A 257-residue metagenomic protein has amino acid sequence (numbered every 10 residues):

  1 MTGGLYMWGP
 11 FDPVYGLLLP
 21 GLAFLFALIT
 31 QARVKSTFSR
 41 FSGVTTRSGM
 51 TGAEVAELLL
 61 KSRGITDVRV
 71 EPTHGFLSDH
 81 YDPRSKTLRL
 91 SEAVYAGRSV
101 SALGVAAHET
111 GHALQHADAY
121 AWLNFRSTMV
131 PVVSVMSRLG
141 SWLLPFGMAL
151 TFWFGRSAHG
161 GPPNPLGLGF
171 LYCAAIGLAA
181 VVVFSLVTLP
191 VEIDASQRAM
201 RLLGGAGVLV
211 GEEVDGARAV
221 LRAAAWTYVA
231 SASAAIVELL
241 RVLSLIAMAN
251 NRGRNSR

Functional and structural regions predicted by a protein language model:
T2-V14, Q31-S137, F154-S157, V183-R257: Polar-ligand-bearing catalytic/cofactor-coordination segments of membrane-embedded or membrane-tethered inner-membrane
F11-P20, G160-I176: Hydrophobic alpha-helical transmembrane segments
A23-I29, A174-T188: Alpha-helical transmembrane segments of multi-pass membrane proteins
R126-W153, L168-A175, A179: Long, charge-patterned amphipathic alpha-helical coiled-coil/hairpin "stalk" segments used as oligomerization
G147-P165, A175, I193, M200: A generic hydrophobic-segment detector
